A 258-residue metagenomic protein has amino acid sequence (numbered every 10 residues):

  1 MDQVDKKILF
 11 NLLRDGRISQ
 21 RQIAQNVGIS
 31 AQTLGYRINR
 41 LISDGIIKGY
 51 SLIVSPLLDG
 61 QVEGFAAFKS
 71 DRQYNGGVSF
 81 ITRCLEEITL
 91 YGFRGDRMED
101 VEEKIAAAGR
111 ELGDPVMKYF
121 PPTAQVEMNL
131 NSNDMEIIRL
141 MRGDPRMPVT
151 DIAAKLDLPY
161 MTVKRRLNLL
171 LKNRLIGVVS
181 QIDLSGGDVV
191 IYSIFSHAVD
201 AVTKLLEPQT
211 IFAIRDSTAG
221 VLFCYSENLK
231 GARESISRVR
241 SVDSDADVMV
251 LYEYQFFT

Functional and structural regions predicted by a protein language model:
M1-T258: A compositional/biophysical signature of low hydrophobicity enriched in polar/charged and small residues
